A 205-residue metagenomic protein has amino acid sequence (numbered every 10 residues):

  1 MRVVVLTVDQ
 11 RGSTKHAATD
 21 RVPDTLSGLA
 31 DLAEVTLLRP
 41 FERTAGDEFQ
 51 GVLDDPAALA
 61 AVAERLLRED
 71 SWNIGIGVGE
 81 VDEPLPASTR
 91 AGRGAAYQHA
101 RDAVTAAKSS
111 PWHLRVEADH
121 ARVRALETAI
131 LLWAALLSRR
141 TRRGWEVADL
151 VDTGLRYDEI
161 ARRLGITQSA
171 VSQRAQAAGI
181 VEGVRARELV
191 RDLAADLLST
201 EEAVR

Functional and structural regions predicted by a protein language model:
M1-R205: Regulatory and interdomain segments flanking nucleotide-handling catalytic cores in signaling/defense enzymes
